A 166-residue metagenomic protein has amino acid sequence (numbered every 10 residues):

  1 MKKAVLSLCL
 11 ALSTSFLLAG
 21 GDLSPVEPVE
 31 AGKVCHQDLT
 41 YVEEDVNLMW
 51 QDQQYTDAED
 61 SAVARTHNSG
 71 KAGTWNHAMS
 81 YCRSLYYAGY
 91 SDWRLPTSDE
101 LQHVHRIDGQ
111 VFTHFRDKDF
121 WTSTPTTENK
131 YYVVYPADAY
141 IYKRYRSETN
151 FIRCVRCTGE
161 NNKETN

Functional and structural regions predicted by a protein language model:
K2-V5, F16-R94, S98-N166: Glycine-aromatic-enriched surface loops/turns that form tight recognition elements
L6-L10: Sec-dependent N-terminal signal peptides
